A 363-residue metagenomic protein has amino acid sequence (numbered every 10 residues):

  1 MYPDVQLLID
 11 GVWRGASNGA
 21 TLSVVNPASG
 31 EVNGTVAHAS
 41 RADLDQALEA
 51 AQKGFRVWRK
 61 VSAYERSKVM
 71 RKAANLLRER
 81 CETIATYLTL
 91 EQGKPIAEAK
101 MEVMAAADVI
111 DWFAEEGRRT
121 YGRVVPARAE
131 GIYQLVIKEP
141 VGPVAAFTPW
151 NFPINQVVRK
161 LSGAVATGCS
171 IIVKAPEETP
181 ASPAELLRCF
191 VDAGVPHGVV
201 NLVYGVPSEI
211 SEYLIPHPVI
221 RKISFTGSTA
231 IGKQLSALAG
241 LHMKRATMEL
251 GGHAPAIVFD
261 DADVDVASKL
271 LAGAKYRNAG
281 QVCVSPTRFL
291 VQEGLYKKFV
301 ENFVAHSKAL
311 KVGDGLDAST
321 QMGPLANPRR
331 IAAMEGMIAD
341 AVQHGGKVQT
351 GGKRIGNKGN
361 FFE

Functional and structural regions predicted by a protein language model:
M1-T35, K68, K72, G122-F147 (+3 more regions): Terminal low-complexity tails and localization/encapsulation signals of metabolic enzymes
G30, R66, L88, I110 (+7 more regions): Residue-level signal for inorganic ion chemistry
E31-T120, G131: Glycine-rich loop-to-alpha-helix module at the N-terminal edge of alpha/beta enzyme cores
A47, A51-G54, A99, A114 (+5 more regions): Small-residue (primarily alanine) positions within well-ordered alpha-helices, especially packing/interaction faces
F55, R59, A74-C81, A85 (+14 more regions): Structural signal for hydrophobic packing residues in well-ordered secondary-structure cores of soluble enzyme domains
Y87-P95, V125-G131, G251, D317-G323: Short linear capping/connector segments at secondary-structure termini
G122-V266: Rossmann-like NAD(P) dinucleotide-binding subdomain of oxidoreductase/dehydrogenase enzymes
K222, A230-E363: ALDH superfamily catalytic-core signature
